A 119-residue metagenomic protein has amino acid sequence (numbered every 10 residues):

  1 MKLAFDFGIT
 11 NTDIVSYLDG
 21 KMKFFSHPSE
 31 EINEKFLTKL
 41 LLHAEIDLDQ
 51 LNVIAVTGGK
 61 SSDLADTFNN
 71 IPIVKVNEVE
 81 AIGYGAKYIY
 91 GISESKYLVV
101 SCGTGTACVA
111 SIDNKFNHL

Functional and structural regions predicted by a protein language model:
K2-D6, L51-A55, K96-S101: Short glycine-aspartate micro-motif
K2-K39, F116-H118: Short glycine-rich, Thr/Ser-proximal phosphate-binding strand/loop in the N-terminal lobe of ATP-dependent enzymes
G8-N11, G58-S62, S101-A107: Gly/Ser/Thr-rich loops at beta-strand to alpha-helix junctions that form or flank small-molecule/cofactor-binding
D13-V15, I54-A55, V74, V99: Short, conserved beta-strand segments within well-ordered enzyme catalytic domains that often line or immediately flank
S16-L18, D66-N69, K87, S111-N114: Short amphipathic alpha-helical segments
S29, H43-E78, S111: Short beta-strand-loop/turn "lid" adjacent to the catalytic site in phosphate-handling enzymes
T38-E45, K87: Generic structural signal for well-ordered alpha-helical scaffold segments
V74-V100, G105-K115: Conserved phosphate-binding catalytic cores of ATP/NTP-utilizing and phosphoryl-transfer enzymes
